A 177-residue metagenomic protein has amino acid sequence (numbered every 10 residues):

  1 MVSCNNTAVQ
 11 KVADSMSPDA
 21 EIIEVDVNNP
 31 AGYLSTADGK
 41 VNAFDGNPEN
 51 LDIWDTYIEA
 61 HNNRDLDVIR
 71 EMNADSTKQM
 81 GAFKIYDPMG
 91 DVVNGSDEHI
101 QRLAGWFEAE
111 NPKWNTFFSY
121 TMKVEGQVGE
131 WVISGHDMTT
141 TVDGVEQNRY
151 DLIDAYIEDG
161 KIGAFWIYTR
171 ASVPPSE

Functional and structural regions predicted by a protein language model:
M1-V2: Sec-dependent bacterial lipoprotein signal peptides
N5-D67, E71: Short, low-complexity N-terminal intrinsically disordered segments enriched in polar/charged residues
Y33, A164-E177: Low-complexity, intrinsically disordered terminal/linker segments enriched in charged and Gly/Pro repeats
E71-K123: A solvent-exposed, acidic/Ser-Thr-rich amphipathic alpha-helical stretch
M72, S76-M80, G126-G129, A155-G163: Short, solvent-exposed coil/turn segments at beta-strand boundaries
A109, T139-N148: Short, cysteine-centered beta-strand-loop-beta hairpins and adjacent loop/turn segments enriched in charged/polar
W114, V128-M138: A short hydrophobic beta-strand element
I133, E146-I153: Short, surface-exposed coil-to-beta transition loops
